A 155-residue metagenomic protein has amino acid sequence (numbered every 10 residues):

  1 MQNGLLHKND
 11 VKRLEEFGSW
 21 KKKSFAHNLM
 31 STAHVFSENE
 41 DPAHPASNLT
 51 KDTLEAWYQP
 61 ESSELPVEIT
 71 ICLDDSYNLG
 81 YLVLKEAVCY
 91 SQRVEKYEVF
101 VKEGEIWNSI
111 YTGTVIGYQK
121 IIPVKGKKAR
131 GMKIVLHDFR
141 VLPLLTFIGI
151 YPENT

Functional and structural regions predicted by a protein language model:
M1-D75, K85-R93, Y151-T155: Disordered, acidic Ser/Thr/Pro-rich linker "stalks" and the adjacent N-terminal cap of the next globular domain
S62-E68, Y77, V88-T155: Trp- and acidic/polar-enriched beta-sheet ligand-binding modules for extracellular glycan and matrix recognition
L79-Y81: Contiguous beta-strand segments within globular domains
